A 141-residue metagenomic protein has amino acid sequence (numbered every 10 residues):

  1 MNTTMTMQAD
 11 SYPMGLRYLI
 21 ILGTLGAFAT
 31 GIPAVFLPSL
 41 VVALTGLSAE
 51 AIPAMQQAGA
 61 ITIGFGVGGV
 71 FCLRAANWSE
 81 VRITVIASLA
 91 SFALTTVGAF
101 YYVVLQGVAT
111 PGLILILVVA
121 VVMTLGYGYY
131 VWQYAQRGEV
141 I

Functional and structural regions predicted by a protein language model:
M1-G26: Cytosolic juxtamembrane helix and N-cap/initiation of the first transmembrane helix
A9, G69-R82, V103-V104: Juxtamembrane helix-break-helix junctions at the cytosolic face of small multi-pass alpha-helical membrane proteins
G15-L19, A27-P53: Membrane-helix boundary elements
L25-I32, A51-R74, I86-T96: Core segments of alpha-helical transmembrane spans in multipass integral membrane proteins
A34, G69-L73, A99-Y102, Y127-V131: Structural signal for membrane-spanning alpha-helices in multi-pass inner-membrane proteins, emphasizing helix cores
L44-P53, R82-T84, G107-V118: Non-cytosolic membrane-interface motifs at loop->transmembrane helix junctions
V97-L115, W132: Membrane-helix boundary connector in multi-pass membrane proteins
V122-I141: Membrane-water interface at the C-terminal end of transmembrane alpha helices
